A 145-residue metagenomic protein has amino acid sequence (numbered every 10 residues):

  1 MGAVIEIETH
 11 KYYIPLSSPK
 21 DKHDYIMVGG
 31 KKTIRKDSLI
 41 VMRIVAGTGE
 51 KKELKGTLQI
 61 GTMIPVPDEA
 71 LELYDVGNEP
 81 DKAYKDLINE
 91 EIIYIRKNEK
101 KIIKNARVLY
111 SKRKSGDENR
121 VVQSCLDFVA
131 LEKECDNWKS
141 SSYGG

Functional and structural regions predicted by a protein language model:
E6-K51: Compact nucleic-acid interaction/catalytic patches
K36-G145: C-terminal terminal-subdomain/extension
